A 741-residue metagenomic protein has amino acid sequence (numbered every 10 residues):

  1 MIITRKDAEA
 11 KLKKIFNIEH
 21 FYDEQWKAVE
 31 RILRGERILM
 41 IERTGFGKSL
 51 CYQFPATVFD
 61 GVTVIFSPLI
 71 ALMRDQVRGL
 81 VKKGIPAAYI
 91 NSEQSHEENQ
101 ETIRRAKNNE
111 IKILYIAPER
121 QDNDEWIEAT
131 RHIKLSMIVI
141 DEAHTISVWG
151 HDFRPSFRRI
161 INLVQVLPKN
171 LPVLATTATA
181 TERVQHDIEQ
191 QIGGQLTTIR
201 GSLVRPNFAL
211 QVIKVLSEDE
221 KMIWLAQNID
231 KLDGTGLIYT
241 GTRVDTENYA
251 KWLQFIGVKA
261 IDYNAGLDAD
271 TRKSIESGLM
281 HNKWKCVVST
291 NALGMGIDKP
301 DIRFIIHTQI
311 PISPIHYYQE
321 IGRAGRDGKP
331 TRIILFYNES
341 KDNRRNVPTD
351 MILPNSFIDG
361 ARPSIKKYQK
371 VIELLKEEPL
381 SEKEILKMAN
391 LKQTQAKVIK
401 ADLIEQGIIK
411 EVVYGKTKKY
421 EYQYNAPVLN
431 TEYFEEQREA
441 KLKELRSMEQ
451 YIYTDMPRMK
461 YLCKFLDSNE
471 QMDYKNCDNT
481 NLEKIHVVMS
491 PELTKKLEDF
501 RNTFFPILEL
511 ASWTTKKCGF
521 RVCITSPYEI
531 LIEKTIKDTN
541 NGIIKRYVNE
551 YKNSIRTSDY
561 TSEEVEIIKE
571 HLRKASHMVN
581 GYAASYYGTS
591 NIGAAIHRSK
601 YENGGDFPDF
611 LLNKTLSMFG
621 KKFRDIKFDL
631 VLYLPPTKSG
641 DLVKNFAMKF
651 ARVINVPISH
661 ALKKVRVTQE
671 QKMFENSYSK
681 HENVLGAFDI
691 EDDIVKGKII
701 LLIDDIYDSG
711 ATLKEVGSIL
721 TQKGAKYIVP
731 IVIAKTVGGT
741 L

Functional and structural regions predicted by a protein language model:
I2, K6-I15, E19-D23, K27 (+4 more regions): Helicase motor core with emphasis on the C-terminal RecA-like subdomain
F54, V58, D187, N645 (+3 more regions): Active-site signature of alpha/beta-hydrolase-fold catalytic machinery across serine- and Asp/Cys-nucleophile hydrolases
P172, I626-P636: Short glycine-rich phosphate-binding loop at a beta-alpha junction
G201-L203, A265, L632-L634, I658-E670: A short, structured active-site edge motif that brings together acidic residues
I306, I310-Q319, G325-R556, Y560: C-terminal accessory region of SF2 helicases/translocases
Q406, D625-K627, S659-L741: PRPP/pyrophosphate-binding module of the type I phosphoribosyltransferase fold
N502-L630, M648, L662-K696: Active-site-facing substrate-recognition patch
